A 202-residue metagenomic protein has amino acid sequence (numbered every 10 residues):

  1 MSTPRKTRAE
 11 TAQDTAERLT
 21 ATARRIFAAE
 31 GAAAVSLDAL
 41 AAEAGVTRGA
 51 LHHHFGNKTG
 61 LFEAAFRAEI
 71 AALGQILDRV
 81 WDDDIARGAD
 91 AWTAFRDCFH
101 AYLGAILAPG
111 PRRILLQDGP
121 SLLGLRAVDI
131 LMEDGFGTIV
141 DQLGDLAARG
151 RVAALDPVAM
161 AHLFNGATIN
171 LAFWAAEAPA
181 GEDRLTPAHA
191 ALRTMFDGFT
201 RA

Functional and structural regions predicted by a protein language model:
M1-E30, A34-V46, T59-E63, Q75: Basic, helix-initiating cap at the start of DNA-binding domains
M1-T3, H100-G104, F136-R149, N165-A167 (+2 more regions): C-terminal peripheral helix-coil segments that are non-catalytic and often amphipathic
A12, A16, T20, F66 (+4 more regions): Amphipathic, non-transmembrane alpha-helical scaffold segments
A28, H52-G56, A64, A68: Base-recognition residues in the alpha-helical recognition helix of bacterial helix-turn-helix
G49: Key DNA-contact positions within bacterial/archaeal DNA-binding proteins
A64, Q75-A108, F164: Hydrophobic alpha-helical connector segments
W92-T93, R126-L131, A148-L163, E182-P187: All-alpha amphipathic helical-bundle segments outside canonical DNA-binding/catalytic cores that form hydrophobic
D97, L103-D141, F173, E177: Short secondary-structure transition hinges
